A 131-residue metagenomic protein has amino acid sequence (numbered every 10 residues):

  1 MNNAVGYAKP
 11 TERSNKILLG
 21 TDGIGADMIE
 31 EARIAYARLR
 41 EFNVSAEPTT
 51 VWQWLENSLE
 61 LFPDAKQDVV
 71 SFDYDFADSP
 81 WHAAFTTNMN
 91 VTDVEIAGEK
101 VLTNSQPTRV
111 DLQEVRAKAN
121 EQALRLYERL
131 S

Functional and structural regions predicted by a protein language model:
M1-A77, F85-T86: Active-site-adjacent C-terminal substructures of enzyme catalytic domains
A37, Q53-S131: Active-site microenvironment of metallo-dependent hydrolases
